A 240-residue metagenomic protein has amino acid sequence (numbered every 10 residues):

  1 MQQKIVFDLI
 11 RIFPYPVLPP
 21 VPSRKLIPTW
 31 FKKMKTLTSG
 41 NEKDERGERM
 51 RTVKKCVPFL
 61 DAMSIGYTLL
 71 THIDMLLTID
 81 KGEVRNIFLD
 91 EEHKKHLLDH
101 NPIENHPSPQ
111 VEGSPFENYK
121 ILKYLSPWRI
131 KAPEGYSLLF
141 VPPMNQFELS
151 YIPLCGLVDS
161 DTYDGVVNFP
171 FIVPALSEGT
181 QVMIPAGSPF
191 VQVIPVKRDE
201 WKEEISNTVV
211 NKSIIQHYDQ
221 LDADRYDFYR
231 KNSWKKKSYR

Functional and structural regions predicted by a protein language model:
M1-V166, P174-R240: Non-catalytic terminal segments and appended small domains
